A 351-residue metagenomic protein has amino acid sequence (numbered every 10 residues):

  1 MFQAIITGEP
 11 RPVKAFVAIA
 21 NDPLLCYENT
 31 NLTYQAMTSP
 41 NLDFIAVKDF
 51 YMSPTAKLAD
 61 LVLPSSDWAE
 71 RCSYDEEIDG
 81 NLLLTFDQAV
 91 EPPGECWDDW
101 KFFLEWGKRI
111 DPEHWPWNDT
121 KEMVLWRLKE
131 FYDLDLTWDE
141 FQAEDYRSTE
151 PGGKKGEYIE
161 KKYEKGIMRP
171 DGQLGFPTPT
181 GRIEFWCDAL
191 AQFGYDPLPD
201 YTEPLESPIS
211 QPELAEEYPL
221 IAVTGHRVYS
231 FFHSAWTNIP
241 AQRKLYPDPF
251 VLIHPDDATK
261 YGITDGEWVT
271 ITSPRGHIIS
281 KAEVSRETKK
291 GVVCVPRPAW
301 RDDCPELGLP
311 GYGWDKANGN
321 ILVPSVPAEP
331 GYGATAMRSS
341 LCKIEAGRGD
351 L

Functional and structural regions predicted by a protein language model:
M1-L58, S66-Y74, K154-Y261: Extended redox/cofactor-interaction regions of prokaryotic respiratory oxidoreductases
P23, P92-P93: Short, charged/polar micro-motifs that form catalytic or ligand-binding hotspots
L63: Short acidic-hydrophobic, aromatic-tinged amphipathic segments that line or gate anion-handling sites
A69-P92, F102, G107, K316: Glycine/threonine-rich phosphate-binding loop and adjacent beta-strand/alpha-helix elements that clamp
L82, R147, P151, F232-S234: Scaffold signal of the M16-like zinc-metallopeptidase fold and its non-catalytic homologs
L84, P179, E216, T272-G276: Short strand-coil-strand connectors
P93, D99-R147, G152, I239-L252 (+1 more regions): Long, contiguous, secondary-structure-rich segments that constitute the structural scaffold of globular domains
